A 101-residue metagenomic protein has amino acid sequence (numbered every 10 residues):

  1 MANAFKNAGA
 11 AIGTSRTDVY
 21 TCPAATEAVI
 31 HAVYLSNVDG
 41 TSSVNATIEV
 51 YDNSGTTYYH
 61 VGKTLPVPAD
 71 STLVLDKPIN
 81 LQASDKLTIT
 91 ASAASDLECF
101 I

Functional and structural regions predicted by a protein language model:
M1-A32, V38, D52-S54, A91-I101: C-terminal interaction-tip segments
S36-G40, K77-I79: Short linear motifs in intrinsically disordered
T41-N45: Short acidic, Gly/Pro-enriched loop/turn segments at secondary-structure junctions
A46-V50: Extended low-complexity, serine/threonine- and proline-enriched intrinsically disordered segments
N53-K86: Intrinsically disordered, low-complexity Pro/Gly/Ser/Thr-rich segments with frequent PxxP/GP/PP motifs and embedded
